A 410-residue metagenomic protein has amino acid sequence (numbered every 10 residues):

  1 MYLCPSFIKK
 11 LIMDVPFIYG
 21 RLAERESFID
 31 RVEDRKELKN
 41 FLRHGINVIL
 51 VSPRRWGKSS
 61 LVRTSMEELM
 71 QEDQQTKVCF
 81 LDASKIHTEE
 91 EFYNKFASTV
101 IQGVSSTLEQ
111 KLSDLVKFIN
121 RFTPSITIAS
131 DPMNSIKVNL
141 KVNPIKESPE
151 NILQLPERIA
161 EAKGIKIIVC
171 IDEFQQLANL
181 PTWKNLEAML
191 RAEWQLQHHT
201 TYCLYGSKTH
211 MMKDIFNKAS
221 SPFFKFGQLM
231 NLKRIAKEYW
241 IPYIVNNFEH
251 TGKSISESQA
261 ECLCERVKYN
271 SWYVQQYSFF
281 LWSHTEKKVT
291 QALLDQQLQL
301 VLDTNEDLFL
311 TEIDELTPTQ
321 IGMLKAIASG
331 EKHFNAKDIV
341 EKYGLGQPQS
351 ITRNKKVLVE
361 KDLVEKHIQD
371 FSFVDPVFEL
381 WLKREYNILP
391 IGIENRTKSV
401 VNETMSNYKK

Functional and structural regions predicted by a protein language model:
M1-P53, E68-Q74, I391, N395 (+1 more regions): A short, basic N-terminal segment
Y2, S6-F17, E161, D303 (+1 more regions): C-terminal leucine-rich, beta-strand-based interaction scaffolds used for sensing/assembly
G45, S84-T88, Q176, S207-M211 (+2 more regions): Conserved nucleotide-binding/hydrolysis micro-motifs of P-loop NTPases
P53-W56, S60-I168, T200: P-loop NTPase nucleotide-binding core
S60, H198-E249: Alpha-helical sensor/transducer elements of the RecA-like P-loop NTPase core
E68, F280, V357: Alpha-helical DNA-recognition elements
E161-K163, I167-C170, Q176-T182, M189-S220: Sensor-1/coupling segment of RecA-like P-loop NTPase cores
I241, V245-D307, P318, I368: Amphipathic alpha-helical "lid/sensor" segments that cap RecA-like P-loop NTPase cores
